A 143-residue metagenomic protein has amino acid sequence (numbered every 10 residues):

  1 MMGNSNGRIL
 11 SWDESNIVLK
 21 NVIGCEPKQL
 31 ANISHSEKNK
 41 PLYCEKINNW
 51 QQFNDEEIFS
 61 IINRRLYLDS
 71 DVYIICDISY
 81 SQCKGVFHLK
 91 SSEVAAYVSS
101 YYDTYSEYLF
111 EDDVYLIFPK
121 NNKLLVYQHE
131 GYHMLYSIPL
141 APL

Functional and structural regions predicted by a protein language model:
M1-H133, I138-L143: Structured alpha/beta or helical-core interaction and ligand-binding surfaces enriched in interleaved
